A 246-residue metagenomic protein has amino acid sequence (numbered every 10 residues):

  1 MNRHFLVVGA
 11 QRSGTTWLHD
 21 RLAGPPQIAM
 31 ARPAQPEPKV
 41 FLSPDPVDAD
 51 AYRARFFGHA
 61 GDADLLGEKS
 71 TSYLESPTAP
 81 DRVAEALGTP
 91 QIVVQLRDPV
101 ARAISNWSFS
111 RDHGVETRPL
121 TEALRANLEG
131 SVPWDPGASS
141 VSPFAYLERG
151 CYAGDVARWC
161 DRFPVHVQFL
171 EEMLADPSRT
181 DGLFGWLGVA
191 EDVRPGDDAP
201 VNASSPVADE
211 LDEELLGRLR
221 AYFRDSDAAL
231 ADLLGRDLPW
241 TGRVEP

Functional and structural regions predicted by a protein language model:
M1-L74, E85-P90, V100-P136: PAPS-dependent sulfotransferase catalytic core
L6-V8, Q95, Q168: Short hydrophobic segments within beta-strands
I28, F41, Y152, L238-W240: Short clusters of hydrophobic/aromatic residues that line enzyme substrate/ligand-binding pockets
P46-A60, V115-D181, A221: PAPS-dependent sulfotransferase catalytic domain
G67, Q91-V93, H166-Q168: Hydrophobic/aromatic beta-strand patches that form the interior of the parallel beta-sheet core in alpha/beta enzyme
S70-T71, W134-E148, N202-G217: Surface-exposed cleft-lining segments at the edges of enzyme active sites
S76-V94, A153: ATP-dependent NMP and nucleoside kinases share a basic, alpha-helical "lid"
G154-A229, G235-P246: The conserved 3'-phosphoadenosine-5'-phosphosulfate
